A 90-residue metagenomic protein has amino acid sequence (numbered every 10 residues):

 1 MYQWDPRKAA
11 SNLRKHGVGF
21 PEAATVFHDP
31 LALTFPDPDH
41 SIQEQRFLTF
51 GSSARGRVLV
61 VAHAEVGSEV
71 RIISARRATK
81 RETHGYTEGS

Functional and structural regions predicted by a protein language model:
M1-S90: Ribonuclease/tRNase effector modules and their secretory precursors
